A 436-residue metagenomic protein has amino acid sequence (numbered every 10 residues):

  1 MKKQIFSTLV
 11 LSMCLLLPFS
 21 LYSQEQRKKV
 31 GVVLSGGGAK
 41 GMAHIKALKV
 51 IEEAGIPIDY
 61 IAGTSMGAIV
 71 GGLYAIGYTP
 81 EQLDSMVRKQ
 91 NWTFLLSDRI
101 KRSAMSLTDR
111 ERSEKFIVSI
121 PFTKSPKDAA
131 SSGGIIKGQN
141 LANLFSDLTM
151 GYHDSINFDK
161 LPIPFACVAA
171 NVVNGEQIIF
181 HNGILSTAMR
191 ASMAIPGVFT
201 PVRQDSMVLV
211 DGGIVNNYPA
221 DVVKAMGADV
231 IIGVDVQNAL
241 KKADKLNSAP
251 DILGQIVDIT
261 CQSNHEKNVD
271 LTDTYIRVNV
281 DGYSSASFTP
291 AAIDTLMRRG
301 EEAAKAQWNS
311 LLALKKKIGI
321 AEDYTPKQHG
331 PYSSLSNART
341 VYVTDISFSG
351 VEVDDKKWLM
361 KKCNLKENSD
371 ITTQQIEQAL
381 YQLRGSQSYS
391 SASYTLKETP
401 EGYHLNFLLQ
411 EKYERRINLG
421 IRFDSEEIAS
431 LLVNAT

Functional and structural regions predicted by a protein language model:
M1-R27: Bacterial Sec-dependent N-terminal signal peptides
L21-T64, G72-Y381, G385-A392, L396-K397 (+2 more regions): Patatin-like phospholipase
M42, T399-P400, R422-S430: Solvent-exposed loop/turn segments connecting transmembrane beta-strands in outer-membrane beta-barrel proteins
C363, T395, R415-F423, L431-T436: Transmembrane beta-strand segments that form the barrel wall of outer-membrane beta-barrel proteins
E401-E411, L431-T436: N-terminal periplasmic accessory domains that precede and gate Gram-negative outer-membrane beta-barrel machines
